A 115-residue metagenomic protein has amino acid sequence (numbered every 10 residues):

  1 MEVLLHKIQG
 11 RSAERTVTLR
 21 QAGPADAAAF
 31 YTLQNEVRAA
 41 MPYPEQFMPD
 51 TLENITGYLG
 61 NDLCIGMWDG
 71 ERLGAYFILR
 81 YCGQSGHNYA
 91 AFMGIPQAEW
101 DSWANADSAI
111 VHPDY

Functional and structural regions predicted by a protein language model:
L4-D50, C64-W68, L73-G74: Short amphipathic alpha-helix that is part of the acyltransferase structural core
Q9-R11, T56, I95-Q97: Short secondary-structure boundary/capping segments
T16, N61, W100-W103: A structure-centric signal for secondary-structure junctions around beta-strands
N54-G66, A75, Y81-H87, N105: A short helix-loop-beta-strand connector motif used in the catalytic cores of GNAT acetyltransferases and, in some
I78-I110: Conserved acyl-donor/pantetheine-binding loop and adjacent beta-alpha core of acyl/acetyltransferases and related
H112-D114: Active-site acidic-Proline motif in GNAT/NAT acetyltransferases
